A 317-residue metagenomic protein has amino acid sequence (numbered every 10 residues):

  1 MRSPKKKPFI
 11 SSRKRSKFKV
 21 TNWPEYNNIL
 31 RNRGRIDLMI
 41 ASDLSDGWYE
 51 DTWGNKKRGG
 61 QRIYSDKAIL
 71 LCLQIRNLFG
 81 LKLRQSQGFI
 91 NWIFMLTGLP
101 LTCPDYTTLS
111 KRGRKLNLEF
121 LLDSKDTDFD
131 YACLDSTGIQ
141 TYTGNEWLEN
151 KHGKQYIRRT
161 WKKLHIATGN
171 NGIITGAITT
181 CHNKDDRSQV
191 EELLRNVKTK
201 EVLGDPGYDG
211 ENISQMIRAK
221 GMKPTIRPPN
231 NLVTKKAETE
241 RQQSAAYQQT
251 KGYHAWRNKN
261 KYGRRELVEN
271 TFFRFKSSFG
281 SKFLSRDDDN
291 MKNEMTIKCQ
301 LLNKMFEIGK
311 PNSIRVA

Functional and structural regions predicted by a protein language model:
M1-K57, K115-E119, D123-T127, I308-A317: Charged, often Cys/His-bearing segments associated with DNA-binding zinc-finger transcription factors
R2-R15, K19, P206-S277: Helix-centered, glycine/charged polyanion-binding patches within enzymatic domains that contact phosphate-containing
S16, I36, D130, T175 (+3 more regions): A generic secondary-structure signal marking the coil-to-beta-strand transition
W23-Y26, Y106, G210, F272: Alpha-helix initiation and N-capping motif
G54-L70, I75-R84, G88, W92 (+5 more regions): Polybasic low-complexity intrinsically disordered regions
D66, L70, Q74, L78 (+2 more regions): Basic, amphipathic alpha-helical segments enriched in Lys/Arg and hydrophobic/aromatic residues
T97-P100, K304: Short arginine-rich
